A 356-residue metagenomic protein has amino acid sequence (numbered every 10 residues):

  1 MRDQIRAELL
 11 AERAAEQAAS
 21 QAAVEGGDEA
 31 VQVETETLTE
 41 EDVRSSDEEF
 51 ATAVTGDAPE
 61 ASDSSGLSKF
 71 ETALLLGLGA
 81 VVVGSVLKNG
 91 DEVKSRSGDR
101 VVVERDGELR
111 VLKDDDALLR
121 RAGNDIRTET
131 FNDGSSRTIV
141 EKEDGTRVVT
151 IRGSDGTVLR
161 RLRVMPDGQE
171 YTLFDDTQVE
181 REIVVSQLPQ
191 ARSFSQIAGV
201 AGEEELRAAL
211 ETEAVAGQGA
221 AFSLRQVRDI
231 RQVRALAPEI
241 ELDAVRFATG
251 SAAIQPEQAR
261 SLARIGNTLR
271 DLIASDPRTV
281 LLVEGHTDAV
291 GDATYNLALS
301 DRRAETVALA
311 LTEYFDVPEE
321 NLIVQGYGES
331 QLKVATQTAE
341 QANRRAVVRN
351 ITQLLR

Functional and structural regions predicted by a protein language model:
M1-D47: Extracytoplasmic low-complexity, disordered linker/stalk tracts in cell-surface/secreted proteins
R2, R6, D47, A259-R270 (+2 more regions): Extracytoplasmic/secreted envelope proteins and their assembly/folding machinery, especially bacterial periplasmic
L9, R13, L78, V82-G90 (+2 more regions): Sec/Tat-exported extracytoplasmic proteins
A22, G84-F222, D271: Extended interaction-bearing regions that mediate binding to partners or small molecules
D28-S97: Short, low-complexity, glycine-enriched hydrophobic/amphipathic alpha-helices that associate with lipid bilayers
D99, G134-S136, G145-R147, L236-D243 (+4 more regions): Envelope-exposed proteins and targeting segments
F174-V280, Q337, Q353-R356: Periplasmic peptidoglycan-binding/tethering modules of Gram-negative envelope proteins
H286-R356: Periplasmic OmpA-like peptidoglycan-binding domain that tethers envelope proteins to the cell wall
